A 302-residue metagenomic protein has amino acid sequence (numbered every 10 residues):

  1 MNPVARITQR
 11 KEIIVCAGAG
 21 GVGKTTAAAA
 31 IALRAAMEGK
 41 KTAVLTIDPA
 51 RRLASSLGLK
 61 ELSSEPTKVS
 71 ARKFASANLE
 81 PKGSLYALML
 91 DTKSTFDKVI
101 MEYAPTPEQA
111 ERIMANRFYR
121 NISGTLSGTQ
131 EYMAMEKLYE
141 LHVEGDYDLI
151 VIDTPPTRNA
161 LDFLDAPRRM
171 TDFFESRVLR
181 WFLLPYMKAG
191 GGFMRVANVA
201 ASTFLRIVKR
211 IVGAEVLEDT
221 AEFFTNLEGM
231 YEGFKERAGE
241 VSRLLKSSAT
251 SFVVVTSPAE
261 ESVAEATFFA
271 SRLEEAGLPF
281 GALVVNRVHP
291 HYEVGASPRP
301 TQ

Functional and structural regions predicted by a protein language model:
M1-A17, V22, A27, I31-E232: Nucleotide-state-sensitive switch-loop elements of NTP-binding domains
M1-T8, N198, S202, R206-T225 (+1 more regions): C-terminal lobe/tail of nucleotide-utilizing enzymes
